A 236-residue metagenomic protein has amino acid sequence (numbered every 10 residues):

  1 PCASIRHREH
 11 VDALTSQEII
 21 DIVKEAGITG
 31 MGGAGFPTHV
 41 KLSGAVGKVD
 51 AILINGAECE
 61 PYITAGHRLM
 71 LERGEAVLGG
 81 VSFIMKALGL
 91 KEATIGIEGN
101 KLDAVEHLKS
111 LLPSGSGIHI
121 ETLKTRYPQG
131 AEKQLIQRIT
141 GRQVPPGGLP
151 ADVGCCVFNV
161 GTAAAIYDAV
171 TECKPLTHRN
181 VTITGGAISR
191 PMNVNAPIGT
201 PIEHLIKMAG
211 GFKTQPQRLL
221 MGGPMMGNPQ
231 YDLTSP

Functional and structural regions predicted by a protein language model:
P1-I136: Iron-sulfur-cluster electron-transfer modules
H10-T15, L53-A57, G141-P145, G154 (+1 more regions): A broad, low-specificity signal for short, low-complexity segments enriched in glycine/proline and polar/charged
V23-G30, G35, V46-V49, G56-V77 (+1 more regions): Conserved mixed alpha/beta catalytic, RNA-binding, or beta-rich assembly cores of soluble enzyme, regulatory
K91-I202, M208-Q215, G223: Hydrophobic alpha-helical positions that pack around
